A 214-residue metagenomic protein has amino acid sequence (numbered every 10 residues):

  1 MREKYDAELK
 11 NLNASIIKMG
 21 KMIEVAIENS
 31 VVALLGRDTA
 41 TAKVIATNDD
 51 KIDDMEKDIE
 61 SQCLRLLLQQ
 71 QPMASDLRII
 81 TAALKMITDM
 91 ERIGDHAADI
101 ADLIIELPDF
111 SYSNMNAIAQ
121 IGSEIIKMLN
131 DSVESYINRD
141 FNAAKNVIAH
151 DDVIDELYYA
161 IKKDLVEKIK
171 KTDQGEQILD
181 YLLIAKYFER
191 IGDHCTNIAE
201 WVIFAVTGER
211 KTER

Functional and structural regions predicted by a protein language model:
M1-R214: Cytosolic, long alpha-helical scaffolding segments
